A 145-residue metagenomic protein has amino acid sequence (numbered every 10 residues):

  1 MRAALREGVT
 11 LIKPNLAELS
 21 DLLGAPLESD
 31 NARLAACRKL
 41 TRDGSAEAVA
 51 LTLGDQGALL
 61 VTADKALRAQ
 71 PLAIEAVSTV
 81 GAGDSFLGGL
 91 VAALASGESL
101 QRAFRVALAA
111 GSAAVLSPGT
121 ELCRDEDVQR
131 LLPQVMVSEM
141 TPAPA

Functional and structural regions predicted by a protein language model:
M1-A32: Conserved beta-alpha-beta core of the PfkB/ribokinase-like small-molecule kinase fold
R2, D30-A145: Conserved phosphate-binding/catalytic region of the ribokinase-like
